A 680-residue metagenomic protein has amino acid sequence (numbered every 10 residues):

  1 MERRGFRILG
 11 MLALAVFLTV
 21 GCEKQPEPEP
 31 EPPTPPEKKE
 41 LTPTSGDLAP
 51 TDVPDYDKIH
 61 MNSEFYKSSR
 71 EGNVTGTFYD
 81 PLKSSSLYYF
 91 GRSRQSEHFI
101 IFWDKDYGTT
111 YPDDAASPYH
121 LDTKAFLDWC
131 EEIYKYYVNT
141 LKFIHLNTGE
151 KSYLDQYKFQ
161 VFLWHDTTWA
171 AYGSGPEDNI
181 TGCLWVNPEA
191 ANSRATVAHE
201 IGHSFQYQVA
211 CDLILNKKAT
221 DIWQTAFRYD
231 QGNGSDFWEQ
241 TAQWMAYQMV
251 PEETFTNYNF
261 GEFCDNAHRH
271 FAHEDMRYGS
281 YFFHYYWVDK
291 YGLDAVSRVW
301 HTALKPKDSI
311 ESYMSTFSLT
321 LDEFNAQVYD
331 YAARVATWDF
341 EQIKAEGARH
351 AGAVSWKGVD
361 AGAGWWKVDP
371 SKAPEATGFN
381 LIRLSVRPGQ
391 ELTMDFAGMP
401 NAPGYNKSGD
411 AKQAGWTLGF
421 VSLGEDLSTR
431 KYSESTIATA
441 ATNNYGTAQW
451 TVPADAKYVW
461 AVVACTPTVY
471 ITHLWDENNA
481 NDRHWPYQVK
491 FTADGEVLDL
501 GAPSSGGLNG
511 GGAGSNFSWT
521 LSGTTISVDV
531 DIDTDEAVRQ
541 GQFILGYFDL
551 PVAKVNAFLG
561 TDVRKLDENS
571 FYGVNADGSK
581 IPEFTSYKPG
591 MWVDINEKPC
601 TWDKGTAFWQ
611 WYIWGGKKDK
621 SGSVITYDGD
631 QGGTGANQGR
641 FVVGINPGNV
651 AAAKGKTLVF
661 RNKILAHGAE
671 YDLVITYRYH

Functional and structural regions predicted by a protein language model:
L18-G21: C-terminal motif of bacterial Sec signal peptides marking the signal peptidase cleavage site
Q25-T77, P81-K83, G510-R564: Acidic/polar, low-complexity intrinsically disordered N-terminal segments immediately downstream of a Sec signal
T42-T181, P188-I201, F205-L215, Q413-G419 (+1 more regions): Zn2+-dependent metallopeptidase catalytic core
N179-T254, Y258-G261: Zinc-dependent metallopeptidase catalytic helix centered on the HExxH motif and its immediate flanking segment
E262-Y329, A333-T337: Active-site-proximal alpha-helical
K307-T520, T524: Beta/coil-rich, acidic/histidine-enriched accessory regions frequently appended to metallopeptidases
L381-L384, G512-I613, E670: Solvent-exposed, low-complexity, repeat-rich "mucin-like" stalks and linkers
F543, K654-A666: A short beta-strand micro-motif common to beta-rich folds, especially ectodomain repeats
